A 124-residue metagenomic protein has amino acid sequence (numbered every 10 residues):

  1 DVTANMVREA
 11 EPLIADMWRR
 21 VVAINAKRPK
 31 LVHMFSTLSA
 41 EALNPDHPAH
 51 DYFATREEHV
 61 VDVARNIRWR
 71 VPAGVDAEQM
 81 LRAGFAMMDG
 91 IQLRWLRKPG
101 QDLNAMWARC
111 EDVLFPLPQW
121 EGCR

Functional and structural regions predicted by a protein language model:
D1, A40-E41, A86, L93: Primarily hydrophobic membrane-targeting regions of prokaryotic envelope proteins
V2, P45-A49, H59-V60: Short phosphate-engaging motifs
V2-L31, M80-G84: Hydrophobic alpha-helical connector segments
V22-A26, R65-W69, F115: Generic structural signal for well-ordered alpha-helical scaffold segments
K27-A54: Amphipathic alpha-helical segments used for helix-helix packing
K30-H33, T37, D62, R82 (+1 more regions): Generic structural signal for well-ordered, non-membrane alpha-helices
D46-T55, W69-L117, E121-R124: Hydrophobic/aromatic-rich alpha-helical bundle segments in the mid-to-C-terminal region
R56-V63, I67: Active-site oxyanion/phosphate-handling segment shared across diverse enzymes
